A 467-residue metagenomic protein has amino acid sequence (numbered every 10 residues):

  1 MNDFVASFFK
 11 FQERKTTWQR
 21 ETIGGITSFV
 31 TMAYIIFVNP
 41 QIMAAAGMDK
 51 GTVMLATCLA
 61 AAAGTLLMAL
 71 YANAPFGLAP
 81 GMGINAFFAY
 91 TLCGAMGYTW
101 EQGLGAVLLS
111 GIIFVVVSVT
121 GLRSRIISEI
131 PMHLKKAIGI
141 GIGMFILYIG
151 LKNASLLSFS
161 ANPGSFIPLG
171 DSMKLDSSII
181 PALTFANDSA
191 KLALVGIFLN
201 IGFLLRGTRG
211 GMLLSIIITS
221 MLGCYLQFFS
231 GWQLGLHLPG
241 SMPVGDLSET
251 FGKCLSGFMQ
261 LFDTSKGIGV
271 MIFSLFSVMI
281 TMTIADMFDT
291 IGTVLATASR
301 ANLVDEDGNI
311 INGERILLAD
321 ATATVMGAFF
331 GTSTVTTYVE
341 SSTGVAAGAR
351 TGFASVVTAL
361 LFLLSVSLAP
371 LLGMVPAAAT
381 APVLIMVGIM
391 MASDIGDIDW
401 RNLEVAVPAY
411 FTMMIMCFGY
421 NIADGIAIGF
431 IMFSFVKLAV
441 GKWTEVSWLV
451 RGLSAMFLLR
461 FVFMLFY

Functional and structural regions predicted by a protein language model:
M1-T52, I216-E314, F457-L459: Helix-loop-helix hairpins and the membrane-proximal interhelical loops of multi-pass alpha-helical transport proteins
N2-N39, A60, G81-Y90, G94-I142 (+1 more regions): Helix-loop-helix junctions within the multi-pass membrane cores of secondary transporters/permeases
E13-G25, K50, M54, C58 (+20 more regions): Hydrophobic, aromatic-rich alpha-helical transmembrane segments and their membrane-interface anchor motifs
T22, I42, I126, G210 (+3 more regions): Residue-level signature of catalytic and energy-coupling elements of molecular machines, predominantly ATP/GTP-dependent
D49-A95: Active-site cofactor/substrate anionic-group-binding motifs, chiefly glycine- and Lys/Arg-rich phosphate-binding loops
G64-G77, I201-G207, T281-D289, D320-F330 (+3 more regions): Transmembrane alpha-helix interface/packing and boundary motifs in multi-pass membrane proteins, characterized by
M96-M221, Y225, V356-Y467: Membrane-embedded alpha-helical modules
